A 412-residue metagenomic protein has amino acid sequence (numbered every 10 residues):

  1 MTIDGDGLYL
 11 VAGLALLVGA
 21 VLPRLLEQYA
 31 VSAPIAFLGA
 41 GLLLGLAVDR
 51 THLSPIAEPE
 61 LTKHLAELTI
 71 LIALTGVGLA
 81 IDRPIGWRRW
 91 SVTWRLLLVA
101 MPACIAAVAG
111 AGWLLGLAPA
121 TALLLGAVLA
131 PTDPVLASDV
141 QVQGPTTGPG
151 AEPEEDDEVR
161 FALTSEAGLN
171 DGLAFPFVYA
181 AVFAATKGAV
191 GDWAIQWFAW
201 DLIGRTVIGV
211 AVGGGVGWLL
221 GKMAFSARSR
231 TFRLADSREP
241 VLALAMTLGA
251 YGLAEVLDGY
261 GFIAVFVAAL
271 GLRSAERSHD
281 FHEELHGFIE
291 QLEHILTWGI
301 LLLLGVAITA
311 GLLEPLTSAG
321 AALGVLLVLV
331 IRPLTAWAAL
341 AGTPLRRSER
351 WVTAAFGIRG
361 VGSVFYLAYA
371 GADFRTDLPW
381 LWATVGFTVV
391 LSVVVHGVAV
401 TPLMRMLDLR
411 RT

Functional and structural regions predicted by a protein language model:
M1-T412: Transmembrane helical cores of multi-pass secondary ion antiporters/exchangers
